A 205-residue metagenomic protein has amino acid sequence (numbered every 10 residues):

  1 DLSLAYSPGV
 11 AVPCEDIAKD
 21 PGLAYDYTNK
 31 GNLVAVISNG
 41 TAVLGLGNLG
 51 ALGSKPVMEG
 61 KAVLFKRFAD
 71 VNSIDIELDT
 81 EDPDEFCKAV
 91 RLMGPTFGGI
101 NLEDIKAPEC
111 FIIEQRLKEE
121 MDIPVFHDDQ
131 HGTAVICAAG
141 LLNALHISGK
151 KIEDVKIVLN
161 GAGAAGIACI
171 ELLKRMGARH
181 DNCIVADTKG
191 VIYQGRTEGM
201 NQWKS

Functional and structural regions predicted by a protein language model:
D1-P124: N-terminal ligand-binding/catalytic initiation module
L44, A51-K66, M121, H127 (+1 more regions): Glycine-rich phosphate/diphosphate-binding loop of Rossmann-like nucleotide-binding domains
Q130: Acidic, His- and aromatic-enriched active-site or binding-groove loops in soluble protein domains that engage sugars
